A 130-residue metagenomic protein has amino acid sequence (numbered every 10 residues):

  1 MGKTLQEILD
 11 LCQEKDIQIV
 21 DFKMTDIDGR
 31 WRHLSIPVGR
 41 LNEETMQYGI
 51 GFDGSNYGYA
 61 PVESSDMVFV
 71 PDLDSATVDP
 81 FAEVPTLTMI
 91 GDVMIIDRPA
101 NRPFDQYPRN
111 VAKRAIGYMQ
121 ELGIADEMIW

Functional and structural regions predicted by a protein language model:
M1-W130: ATP/Mg2+-dependent ligation/transfer catalytic cores
